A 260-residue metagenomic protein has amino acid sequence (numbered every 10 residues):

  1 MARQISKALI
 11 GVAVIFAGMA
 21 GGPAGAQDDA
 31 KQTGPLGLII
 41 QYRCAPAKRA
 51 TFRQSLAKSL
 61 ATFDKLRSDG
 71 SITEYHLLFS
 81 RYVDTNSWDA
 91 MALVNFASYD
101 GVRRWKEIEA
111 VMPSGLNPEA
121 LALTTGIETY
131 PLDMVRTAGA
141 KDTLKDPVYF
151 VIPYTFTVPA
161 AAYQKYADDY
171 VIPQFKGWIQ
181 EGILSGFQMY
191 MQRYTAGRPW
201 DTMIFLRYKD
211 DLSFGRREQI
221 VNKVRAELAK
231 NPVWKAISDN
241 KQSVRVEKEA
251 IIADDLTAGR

Functional and structural regions predicted by a protein language model:
M1-G11: Bacterial N-terminal signal peptides that target proteins for export
I10-A20: Bacterial N-terminal signal peptides
G25-S114, P118-K230, K235-R260: Short S/T/G/P-rich N-terminal loop/turn motif that feeds into the first structured element of a domain
